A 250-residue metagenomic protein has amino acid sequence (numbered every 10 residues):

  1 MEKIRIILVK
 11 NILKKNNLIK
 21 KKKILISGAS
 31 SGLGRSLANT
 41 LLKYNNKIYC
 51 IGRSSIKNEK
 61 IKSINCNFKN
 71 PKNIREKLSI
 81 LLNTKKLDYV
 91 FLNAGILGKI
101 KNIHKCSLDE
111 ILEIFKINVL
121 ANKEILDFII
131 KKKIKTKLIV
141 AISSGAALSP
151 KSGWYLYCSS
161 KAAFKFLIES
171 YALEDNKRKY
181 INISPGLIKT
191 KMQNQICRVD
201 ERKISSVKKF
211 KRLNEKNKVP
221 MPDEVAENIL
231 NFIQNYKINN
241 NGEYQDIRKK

Functional and structural regions predicted by a protein language model:
S30, A38: N-terminal Rossmann NAD(P)H-binding glycine-rich loop of SDR-like oxidoreductase domains
Y44-K57: Conserved glycine-rich Rossmann-like NAD(P)H-binding loop of the short-chain dehydrogenase/reductase
E59-K72: Rossmann-fold cofactor-recognition segment
N93-K99: Conserved NAD(P)H cofactor-binding loop of Rossmann-fold oxidoreductase domains
K101-I103, E110-L112: Substrate-binding pocket helix/loop in short-chain dehydrogenase/reductase
L138-A163, I168-L173, L187-I188: Catalytic loop of short-chain dehydrogenase/reductase
N182-P185, E201-K250: C-terminal helical subdomain
